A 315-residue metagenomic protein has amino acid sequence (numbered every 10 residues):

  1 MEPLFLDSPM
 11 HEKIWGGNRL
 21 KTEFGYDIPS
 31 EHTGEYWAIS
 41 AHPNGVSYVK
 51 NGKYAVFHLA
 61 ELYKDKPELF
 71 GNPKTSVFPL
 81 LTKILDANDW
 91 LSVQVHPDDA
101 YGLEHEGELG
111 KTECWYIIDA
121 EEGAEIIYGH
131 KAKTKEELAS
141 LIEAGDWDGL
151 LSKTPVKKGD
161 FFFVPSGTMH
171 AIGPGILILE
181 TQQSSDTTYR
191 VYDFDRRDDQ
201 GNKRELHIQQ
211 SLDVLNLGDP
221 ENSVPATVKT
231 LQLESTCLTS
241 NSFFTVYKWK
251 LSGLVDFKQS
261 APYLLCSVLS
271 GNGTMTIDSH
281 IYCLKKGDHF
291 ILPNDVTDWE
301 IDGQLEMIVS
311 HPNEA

Functional and structural regions predicted by a protein language model:
M1-K133, D195-E221, V246, A315: Transition-metal
V77, L85-W90, D99, L109 (+5 more regions): Ligand-binding loop in jelly-roll beta-barrel domains
T82-K83, L91, E113-Y116, K153-T154 (+3 more regions): His/acidic/aromatic-lined binding-pocket segments of jelly-roll/cupin-type domains and related regulatory beta-sandwich
S140-D148, S270-T274: Short, structured beta-strand/loop micro-motifs enriched in basic residues and often containing a Trp
E143-L150, F161-F163, M169-P220: An exposed, glycine/acidic-rich loop-and-rim segment of catalytic or binding clefts
L151-F163, D278-V296: Short acidic-glycine-tyrosine-enriched beta hairpin
Y189-L254, S260: C-terminal amphipathic alpha-helical segment
L254-D256, G271-T276, H289: Short beta-strand segments in beta-sandwich/barrel cores
